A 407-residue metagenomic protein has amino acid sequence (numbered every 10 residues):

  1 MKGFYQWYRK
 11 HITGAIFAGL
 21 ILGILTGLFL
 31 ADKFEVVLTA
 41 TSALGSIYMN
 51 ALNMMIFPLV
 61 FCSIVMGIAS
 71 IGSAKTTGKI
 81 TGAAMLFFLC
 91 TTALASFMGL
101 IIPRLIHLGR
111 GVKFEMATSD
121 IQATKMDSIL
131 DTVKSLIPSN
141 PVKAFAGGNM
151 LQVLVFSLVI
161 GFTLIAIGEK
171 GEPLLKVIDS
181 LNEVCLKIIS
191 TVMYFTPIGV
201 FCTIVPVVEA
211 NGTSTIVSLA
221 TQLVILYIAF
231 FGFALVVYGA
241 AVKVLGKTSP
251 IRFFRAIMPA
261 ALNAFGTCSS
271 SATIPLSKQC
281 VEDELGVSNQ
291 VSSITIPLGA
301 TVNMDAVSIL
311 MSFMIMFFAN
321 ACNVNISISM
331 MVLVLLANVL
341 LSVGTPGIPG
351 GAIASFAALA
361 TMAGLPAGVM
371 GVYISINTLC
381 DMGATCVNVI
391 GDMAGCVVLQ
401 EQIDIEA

Functional and structural regions predicted by a protein language model:
G3-W7, T13-F17, I24-L28, D32 (+4 more regions): Signature of multi-pass transmembrane helix bundles
V36-A40, G78, T213-T221, T248-M258 (+2 more regions): Membrane-water interface of transmembrane alpha-helices in multipass transporters/channels
T39-N50, K79, S135, K143 (+7 more regions): Short amphipathic alpha-helical coupling elements at transmembrane boundaries
A51, L89-A93, F97, Y227-G232 (+5 more regions): Hydrophobic transmembrane alpha-helical segments of multi-pass transport and channel proteins
I56-V60, T196-G199, S269-S277, V291 (+3 more regions): Transmembrane helix boundary and interhelical junction motifs in multipass membrane proteins
T76-A83, K187-Y194, E284-G299, I328-M330 (+2 more regions): Membrane-interface alpha-helices at helix entry/exit sites of multi-pass transporters
G111, S312-A407: Transmembrane alpha-helical segments and their short flanking loops that form helix-hairpins/helix-helix interfaces
P259-S342, C396-V397, I403-A407: Helix-loop-helix junctions within the multi-pass membrane cores of secondary transporters/permeases
